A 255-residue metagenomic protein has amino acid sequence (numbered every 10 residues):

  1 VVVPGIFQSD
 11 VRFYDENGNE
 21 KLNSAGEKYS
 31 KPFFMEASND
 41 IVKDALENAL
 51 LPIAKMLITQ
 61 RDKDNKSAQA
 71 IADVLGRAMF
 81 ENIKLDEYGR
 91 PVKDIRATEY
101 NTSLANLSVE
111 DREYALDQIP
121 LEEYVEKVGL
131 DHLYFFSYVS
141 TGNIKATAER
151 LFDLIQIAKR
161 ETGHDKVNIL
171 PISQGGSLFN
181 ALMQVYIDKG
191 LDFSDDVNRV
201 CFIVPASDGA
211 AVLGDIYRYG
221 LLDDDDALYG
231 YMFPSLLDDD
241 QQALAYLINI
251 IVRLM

Functional and structural regions predicted by a protein language model:
V1-L170, Q174-L237: N-terminal non-catalytic accessory region
D225-M255: Alpha/beta-hydrolase-fold enzymes
